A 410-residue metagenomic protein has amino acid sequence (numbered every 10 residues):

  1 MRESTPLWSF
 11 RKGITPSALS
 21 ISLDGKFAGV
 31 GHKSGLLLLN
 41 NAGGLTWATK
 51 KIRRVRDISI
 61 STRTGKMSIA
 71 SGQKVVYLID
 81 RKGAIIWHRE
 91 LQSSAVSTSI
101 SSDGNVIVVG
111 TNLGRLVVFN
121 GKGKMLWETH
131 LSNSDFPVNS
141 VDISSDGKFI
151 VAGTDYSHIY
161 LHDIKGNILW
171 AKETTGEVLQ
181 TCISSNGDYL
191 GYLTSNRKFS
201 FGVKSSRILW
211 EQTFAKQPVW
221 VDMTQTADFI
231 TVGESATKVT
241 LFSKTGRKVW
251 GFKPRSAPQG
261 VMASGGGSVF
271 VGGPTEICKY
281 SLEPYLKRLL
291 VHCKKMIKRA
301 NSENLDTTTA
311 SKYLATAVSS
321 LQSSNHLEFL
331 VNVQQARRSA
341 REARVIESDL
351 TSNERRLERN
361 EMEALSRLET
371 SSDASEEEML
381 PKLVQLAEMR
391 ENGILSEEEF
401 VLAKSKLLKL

Functional and structural regions predicted by a protein language model:
R2, N40-G44, D80-A84, N120-K124 (+4 more regions): Short loop/turn segments that connect beta-strands within beta-propeller blades
T5-R11, G44-T49, A84-R89, K124-L131 (+3 more regions): A short beta-strand motif characteristic of beta-propeller blades
L19, I58, T98, V141 (+3 more regions): Hydrophobic core register within WD40 beta-propeller blades
L23-D24, T62-T64, S102-D103, S145-D146 (+3 more regions): Residue-level detector of Asp-centered blade-edge/turn motifs that repeat once per structural unit in beta-propeller
S34-L36, Q73-V76, L113-R115, Y156-H158 (+3 more regions): Loop/turn residues immediately N-terminal
R247, F252-K287: Blade-level signature of beta-propeller repeat domains, shared across WD40, Kelch, NHL, RCC1 and BNR/Asp-box propellers
E283-S320, I346-A364: Amphipathic, heptad-repeat alpha-helical segments
